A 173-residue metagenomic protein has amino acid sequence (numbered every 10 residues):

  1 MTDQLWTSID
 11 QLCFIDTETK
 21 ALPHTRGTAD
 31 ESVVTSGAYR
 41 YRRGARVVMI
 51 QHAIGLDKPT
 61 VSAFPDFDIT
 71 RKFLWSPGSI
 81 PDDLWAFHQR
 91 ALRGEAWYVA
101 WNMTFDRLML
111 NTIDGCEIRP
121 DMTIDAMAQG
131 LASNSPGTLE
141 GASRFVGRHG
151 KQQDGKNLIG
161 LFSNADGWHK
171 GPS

Functional and structural regions predicted by a protein language model:
M1-S32: N-terminal accessory regions of nucleic-acid-interacting proteins
T2-Q4, Y39-R40, A86-Q89: Short, flexible, glycine/charge-rich loop motifs used to bind or transfer phosphoryl groups or to couple energy/partner
S8, R46-V48, M103: Short, basic and Ser/Thr-rich N-terminal targeting/leader segments
D16, I50, V99: Short, conserved catalytic/metal-binding motifs centered on acidic residues
T19, G44-K58, T70: N-terminal cofactor/phosphate-binding cores enriched in small/glycine residues, especially glycine-rich loops such as
H24-Q51: A short alpha/beta connector and helix-capping loop motif
L56-S173: Active-site-proximal helix-loop-helix substrate-binding element of RNase H-like nuclease domains
